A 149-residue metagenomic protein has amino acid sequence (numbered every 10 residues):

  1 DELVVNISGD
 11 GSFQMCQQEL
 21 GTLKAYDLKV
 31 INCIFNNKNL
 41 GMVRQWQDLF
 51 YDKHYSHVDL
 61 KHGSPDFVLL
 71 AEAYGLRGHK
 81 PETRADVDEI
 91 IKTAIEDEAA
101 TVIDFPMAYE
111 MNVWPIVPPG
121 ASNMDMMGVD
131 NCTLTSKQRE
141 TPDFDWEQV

Functional and structural regions predicted by a protein language model:
D1-V149: Thiamine diphosphate
